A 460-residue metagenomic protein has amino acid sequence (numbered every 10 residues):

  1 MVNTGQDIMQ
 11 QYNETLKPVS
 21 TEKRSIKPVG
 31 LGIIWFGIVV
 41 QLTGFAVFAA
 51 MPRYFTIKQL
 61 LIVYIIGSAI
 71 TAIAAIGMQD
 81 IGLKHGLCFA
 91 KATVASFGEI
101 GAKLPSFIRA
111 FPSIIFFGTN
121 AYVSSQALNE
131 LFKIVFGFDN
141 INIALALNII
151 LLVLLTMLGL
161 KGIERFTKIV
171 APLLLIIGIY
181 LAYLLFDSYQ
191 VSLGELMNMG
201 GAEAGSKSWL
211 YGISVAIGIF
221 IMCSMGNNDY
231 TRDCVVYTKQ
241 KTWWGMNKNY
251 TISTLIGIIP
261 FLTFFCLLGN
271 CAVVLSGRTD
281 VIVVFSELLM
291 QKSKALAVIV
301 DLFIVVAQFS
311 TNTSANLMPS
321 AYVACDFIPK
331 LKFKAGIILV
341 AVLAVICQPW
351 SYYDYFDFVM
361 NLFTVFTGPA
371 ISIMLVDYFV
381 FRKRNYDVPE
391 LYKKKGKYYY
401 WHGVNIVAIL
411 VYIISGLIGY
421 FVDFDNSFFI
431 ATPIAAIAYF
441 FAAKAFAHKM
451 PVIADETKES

Functional and structural regions predicted by a protein language model:
M1-K58, I179, A204-S214, V236-N247 (+1 more regions): Membrane-interface "cap" regions at the ends of multi-pass membrane proteins
P28-F45, A182-S188, M199-N270, K294-S314 (+1 more regions): Hydrophobic, membrane-embedded alpha-helices of multi-pass small-molecule transporters
I34-W35, S106-F107, K133-L158, P172-Y183 (+4 more regions): Transmembrane alpha-helical segments of multi-pass small-molecule transport proteins
A50-Q79, V94, G101-S106, Q126 (+1 more regions): Extracellular loop-to-transmembrane helix junctions
A50-Y54, Q79-D80, S96, L104 (+6 more regions): Membrane-water interface regions at transmembrane-helix termini and the short interhelical loops of multi-pass membrane
S125, I143, L147-D187, T254-G257 (+2 more regions): Membrane-interface loop-to-helix entry segments
L173-M199, A216-C223, G269-L275, M374-Y386: Hydrophobic alpha-helical segments and their helix-loop junctions in multi-pass secondary transporters
S372-F440, K449-S460: C-terminal membrane-solvent junction of multi-pass transporters and transport-like membrane proteins
